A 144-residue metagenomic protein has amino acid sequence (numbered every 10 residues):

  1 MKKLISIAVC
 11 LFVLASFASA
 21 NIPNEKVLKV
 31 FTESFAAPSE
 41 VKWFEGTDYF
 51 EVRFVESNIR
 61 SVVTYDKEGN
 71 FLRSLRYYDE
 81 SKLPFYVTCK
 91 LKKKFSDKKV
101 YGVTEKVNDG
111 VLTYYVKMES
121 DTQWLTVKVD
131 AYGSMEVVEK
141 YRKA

Functional and structural regions predicted by a protein language model:
M1-P23, F31: Bacterial Sec-dependent N-terminal signal peptides
S19-A144: Interaction-mediating elements
